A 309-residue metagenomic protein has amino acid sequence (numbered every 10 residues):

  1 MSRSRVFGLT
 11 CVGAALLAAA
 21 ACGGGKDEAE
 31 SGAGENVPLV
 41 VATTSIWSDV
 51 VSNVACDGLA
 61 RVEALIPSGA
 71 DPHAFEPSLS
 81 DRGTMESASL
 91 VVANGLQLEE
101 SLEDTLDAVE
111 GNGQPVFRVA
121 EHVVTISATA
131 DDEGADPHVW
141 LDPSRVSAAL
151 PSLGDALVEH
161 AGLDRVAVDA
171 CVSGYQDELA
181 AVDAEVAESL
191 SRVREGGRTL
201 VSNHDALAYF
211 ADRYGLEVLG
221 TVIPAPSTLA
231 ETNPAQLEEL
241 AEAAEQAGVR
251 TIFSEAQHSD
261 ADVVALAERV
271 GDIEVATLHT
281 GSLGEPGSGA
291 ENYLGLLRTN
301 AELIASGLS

Functional and structural regions predicted by a protein language model:
R3, G8-C11, A21-S309: Extracytoplasmic metal-acquisition and chelation regions
A15-A18: Hydrophobic core
